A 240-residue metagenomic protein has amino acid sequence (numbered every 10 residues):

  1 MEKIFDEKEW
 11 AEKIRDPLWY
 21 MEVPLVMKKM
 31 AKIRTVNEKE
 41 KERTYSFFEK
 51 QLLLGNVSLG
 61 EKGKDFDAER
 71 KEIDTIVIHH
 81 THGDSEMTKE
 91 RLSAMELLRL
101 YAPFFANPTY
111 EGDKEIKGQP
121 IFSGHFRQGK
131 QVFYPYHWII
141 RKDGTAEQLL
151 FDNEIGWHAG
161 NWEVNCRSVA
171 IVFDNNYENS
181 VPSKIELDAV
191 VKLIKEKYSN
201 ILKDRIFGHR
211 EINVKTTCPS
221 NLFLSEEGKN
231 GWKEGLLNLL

Functional and structural regions predicted by a protein language model:
M1-T81, K130-F133, K142-D152, A159 (+2 more regions): Basic/polar, cationic surfaces and motifs that engage anionic cell-wall and phosphate/carboxylate ligands
D67-D152: Secreted/periplasmic proteins that engage bacterial cell-wall peptidoglycan
